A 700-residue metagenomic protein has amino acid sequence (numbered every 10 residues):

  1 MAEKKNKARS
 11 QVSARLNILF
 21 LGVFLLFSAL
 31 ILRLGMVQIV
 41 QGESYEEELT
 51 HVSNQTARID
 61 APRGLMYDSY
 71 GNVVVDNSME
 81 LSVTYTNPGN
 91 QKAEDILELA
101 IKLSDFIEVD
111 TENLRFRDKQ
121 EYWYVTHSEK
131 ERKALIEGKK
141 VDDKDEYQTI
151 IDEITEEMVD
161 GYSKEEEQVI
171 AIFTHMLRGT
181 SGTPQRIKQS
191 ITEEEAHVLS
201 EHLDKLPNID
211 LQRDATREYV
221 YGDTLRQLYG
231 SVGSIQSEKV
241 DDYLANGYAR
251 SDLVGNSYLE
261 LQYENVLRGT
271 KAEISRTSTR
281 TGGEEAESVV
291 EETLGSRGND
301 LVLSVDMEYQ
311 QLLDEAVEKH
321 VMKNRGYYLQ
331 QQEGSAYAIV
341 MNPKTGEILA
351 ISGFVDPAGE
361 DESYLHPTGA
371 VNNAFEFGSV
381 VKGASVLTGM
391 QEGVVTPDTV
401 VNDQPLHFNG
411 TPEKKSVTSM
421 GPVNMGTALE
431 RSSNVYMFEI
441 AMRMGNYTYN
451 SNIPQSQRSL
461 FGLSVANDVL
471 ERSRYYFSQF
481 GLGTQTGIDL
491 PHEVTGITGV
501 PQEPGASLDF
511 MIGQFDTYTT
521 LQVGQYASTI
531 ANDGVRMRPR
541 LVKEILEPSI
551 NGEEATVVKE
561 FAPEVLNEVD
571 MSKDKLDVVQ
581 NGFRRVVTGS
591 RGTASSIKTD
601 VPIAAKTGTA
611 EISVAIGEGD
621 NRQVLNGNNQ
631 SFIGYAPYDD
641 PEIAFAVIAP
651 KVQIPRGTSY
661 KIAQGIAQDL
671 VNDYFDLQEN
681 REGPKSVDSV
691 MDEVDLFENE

Functional and structural regions predicted by a protein language model:
A2-L267, K271-G282, A286-T293, A441-T448 (+3 more regions): Membrane-proximal periplasmic segments of bacterial cell-envelope enzymes, especially penicillin-binding proteins
E46-R58, Y309-Q331: Short, basic/aromatic recognition patches
I59-D60, K92-L97, K188-A196, E218-Y221 (+19 more regions): Solvent-exposed, acidic/flexible segments
V75-D76, L81, T279-L294, V305 (+4 more regions): Beta-lactam-recognizing serine transpeptidase/beta-lactamase-like catalytic domain environment
E94-I101, D105, H197, E201 (+19 more regions): Solvent-exposed, polar/charged alpha-helical surfaces in well-ordered, non-transmembrane soluble domains, broadly
L199, R268, R276, E291-K323 (+1 more regions): N-terminal leader/targeting segments and the immediately adjacent pre-domain N-terminus
G552-K559, Q664-E700: Short, gly/Ser/Thr-rich active-site loops of penicillin-recognizing serine hydrolases
